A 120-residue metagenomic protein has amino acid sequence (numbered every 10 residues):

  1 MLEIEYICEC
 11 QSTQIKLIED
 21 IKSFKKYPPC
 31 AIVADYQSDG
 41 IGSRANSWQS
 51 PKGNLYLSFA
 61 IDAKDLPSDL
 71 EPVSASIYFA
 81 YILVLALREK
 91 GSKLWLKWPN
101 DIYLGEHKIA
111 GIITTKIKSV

Functional and structural regions predicted by a protein language model:
M1-S92, A110, T115-K118: N-terminal lobe of the biotin/lipoate ligase/transferase fold
K93-K97: Short, well-structured beta-strand/strand-turn elements
W98-L104, I113: Glycine- and Gly-Pro-enriched alpha-helical subdomains that act as flexible, kink-prone "lid/hinge" or packing modules
